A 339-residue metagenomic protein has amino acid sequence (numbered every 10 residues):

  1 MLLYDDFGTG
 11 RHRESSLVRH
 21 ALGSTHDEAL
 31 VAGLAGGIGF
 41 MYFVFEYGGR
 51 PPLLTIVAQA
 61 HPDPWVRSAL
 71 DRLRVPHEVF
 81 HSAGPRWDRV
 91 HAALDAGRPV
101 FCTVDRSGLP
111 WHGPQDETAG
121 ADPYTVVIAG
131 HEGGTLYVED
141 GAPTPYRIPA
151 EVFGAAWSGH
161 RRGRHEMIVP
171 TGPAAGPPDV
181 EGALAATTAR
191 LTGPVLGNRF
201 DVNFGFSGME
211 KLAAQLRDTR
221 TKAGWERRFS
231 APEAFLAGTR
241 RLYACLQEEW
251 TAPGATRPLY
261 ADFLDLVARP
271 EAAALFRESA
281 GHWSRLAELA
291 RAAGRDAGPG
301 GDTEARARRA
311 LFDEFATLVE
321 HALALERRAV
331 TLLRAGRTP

Functional and structural regions predicted by a protein language model:
M1-D5, G49-L53, L73, P85 (+7 more regions): A near-ubiquitous, low-amplitude feature marking generic local secondary-structure context
L2-A29, G36-P178, R337: Conserved active-site-adjacent core of cysteine acyl-enzyme catalytic domains
R11, Q59, A83, G176-V180 (+11 more regions): Intrinsic-disorder-associated interaction segments
E14, E28, E46, E78 (+16 more regions): Glutamate identity and glutamate-enriched acidic tracts
G23-V31, D265-P270: Short helix-capping/linker segments at secondary-structure and domain boundaries
S24, E28, G97, F101 (+7 more regions): Short secondary-structure junctions and interdomain/linker hinges
G134-A252: Noncatalytic regulatory segments and standalone regulatory/sensor domains
R240-P339: Charged, long alpha-helical assembly modules
